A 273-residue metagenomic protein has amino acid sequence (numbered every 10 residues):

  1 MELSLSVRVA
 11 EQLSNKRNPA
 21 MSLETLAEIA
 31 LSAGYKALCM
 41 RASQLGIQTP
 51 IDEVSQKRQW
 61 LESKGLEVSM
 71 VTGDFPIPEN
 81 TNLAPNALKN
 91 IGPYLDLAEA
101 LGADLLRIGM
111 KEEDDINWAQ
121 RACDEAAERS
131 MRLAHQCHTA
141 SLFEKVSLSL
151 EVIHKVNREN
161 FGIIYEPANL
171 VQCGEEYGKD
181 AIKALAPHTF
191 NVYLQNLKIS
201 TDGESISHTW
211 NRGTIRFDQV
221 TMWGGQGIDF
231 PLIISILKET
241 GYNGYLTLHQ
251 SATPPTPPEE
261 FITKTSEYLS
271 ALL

Functional and structural regions predicted by a protein language model:
M1-A100, M131, R158, S266-L273: N-terminal pre-domain/capping segments
V9-E11, A37, V71, D124-G227: Acidic/histidine-rich catalytic cores of soluble enzymes
Q12-A20, R41-E53, P76-N86, M110-N117 (+5 more regions): Acidic-and-aromatic substrate-binding clefts and catalytic sites of carbohydrate-active enzymes
L23-A30, V54-R58, I91-L95, I116-C123 (+4 more regions): Generic structural signal for well-ordered alpha-helices, preferentially at hydrophobic/aromatic core positions
Y35, A100-A103, T189, Y242-N243: A structural motif
L97-D114, H135, L248: Active-site groove signature of glycoside hydrolases
M222, Q226, I233, L246: H/E-rich (His + Asp/Glu) clusters that bind or coordinate divalent metals
N243-S251: Conserved active-site loop/cleft motifs that coordinate metal ions or position small ligands
